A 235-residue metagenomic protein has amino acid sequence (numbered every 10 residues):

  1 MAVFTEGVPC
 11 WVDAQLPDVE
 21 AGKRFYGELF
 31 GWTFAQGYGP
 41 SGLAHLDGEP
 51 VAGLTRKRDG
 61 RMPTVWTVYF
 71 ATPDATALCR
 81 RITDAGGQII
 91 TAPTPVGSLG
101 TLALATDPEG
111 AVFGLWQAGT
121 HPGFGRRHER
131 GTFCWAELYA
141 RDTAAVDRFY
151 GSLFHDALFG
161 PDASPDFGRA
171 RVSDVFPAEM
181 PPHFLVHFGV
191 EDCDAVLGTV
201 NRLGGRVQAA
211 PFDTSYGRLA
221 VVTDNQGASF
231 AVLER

Functional and structural regions predicted by a protein language model:
M1-F4, G87-C134, L138, G160-S164 (+4 more regions): Vicinal oxygen chelate
M1-P50, D84, A92-G100, L138-G168 (+2 more regions): Core segments of cupin and vicinal oxygen chelate
V8-P17, L43, K57-R81, T101-A105 (+3 more regions): Vicinal oxygen chelate
Q36-R127: Active-site-adjacent scaffolding segments
Y38, P182, T214-Y216: Residues that act as N-cap/strand-start positions at coil-to-secondary-structure junctions
H128-F133, T143, L153-F154, P181: Short gly/pro-enriched beta-turn/loop segments at secondary-structure junctions
